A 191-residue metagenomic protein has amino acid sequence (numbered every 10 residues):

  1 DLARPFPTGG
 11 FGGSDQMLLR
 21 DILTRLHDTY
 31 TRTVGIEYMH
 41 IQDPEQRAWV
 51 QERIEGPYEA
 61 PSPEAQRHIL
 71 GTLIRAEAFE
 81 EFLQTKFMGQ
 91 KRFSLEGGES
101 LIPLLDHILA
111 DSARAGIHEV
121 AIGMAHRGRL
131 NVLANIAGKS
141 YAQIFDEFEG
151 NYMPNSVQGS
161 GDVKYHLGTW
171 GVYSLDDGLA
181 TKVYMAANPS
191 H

Functional and structural regions predicted by a protein language model:
D1-L101, I117, G150-N155: Extended, charge-enriched "interface" segments that sit outside catalytic cores
A3-P7, T29, M88-S94, S100-H107 (+2 more regions): A broadly tuned "polar low-complexity/structure-edge" signature
H68-E80, L101-A113, S156-S174, H191: Structured alpha-helical segments in the cores of large, soluble enzyme domains
F82-A142: Active-site pocket-lining segments that scaffold enzyme catalytic pockets across diverse folds
A121-H191: Cofactor-binding active-site loop characterized by glycine-rich and histidine/acidic residues
